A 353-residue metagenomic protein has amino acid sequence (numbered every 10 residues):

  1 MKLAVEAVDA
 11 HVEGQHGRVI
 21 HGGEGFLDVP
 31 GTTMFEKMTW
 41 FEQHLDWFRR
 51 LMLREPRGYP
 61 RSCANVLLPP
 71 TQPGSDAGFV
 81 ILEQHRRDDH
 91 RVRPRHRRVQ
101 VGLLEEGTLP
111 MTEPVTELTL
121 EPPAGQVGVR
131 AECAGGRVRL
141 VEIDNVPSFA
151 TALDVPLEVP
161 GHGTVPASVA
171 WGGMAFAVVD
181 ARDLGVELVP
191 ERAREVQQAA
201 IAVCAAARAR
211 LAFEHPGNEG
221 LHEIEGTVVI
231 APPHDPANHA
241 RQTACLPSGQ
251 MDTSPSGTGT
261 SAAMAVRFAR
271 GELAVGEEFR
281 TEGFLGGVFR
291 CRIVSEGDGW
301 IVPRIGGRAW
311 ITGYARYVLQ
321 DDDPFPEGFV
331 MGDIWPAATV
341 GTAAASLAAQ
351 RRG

Functional and structural regions predicted by a protein language model:
M1-S168, D180-G353: A glycine-rich beta-to-alpha transition motif near the start of alpha/beta enzyme domains, typified by
G173: Glycine-rich ThDP/TPP pyrophosphate-binding loop and its adjacent helix/strand module within ThDP-dependent enzymes
